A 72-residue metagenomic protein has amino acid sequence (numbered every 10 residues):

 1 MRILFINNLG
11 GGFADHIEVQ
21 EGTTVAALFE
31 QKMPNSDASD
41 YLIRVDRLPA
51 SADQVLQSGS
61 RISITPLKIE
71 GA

Functional and structural regions predicted by a protein language model:
M1-A72: Ubiquitin-like/PB1-type beta-grasp interaction modules and other compact soluble beta-rich domains
